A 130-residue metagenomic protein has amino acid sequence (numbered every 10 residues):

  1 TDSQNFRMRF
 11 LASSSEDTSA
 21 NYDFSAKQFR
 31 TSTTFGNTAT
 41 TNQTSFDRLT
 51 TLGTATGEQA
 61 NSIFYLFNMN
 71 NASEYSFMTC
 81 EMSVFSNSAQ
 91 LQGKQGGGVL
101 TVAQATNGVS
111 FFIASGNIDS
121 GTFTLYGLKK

Functional and structural regions predicted by a protein language model:
T1-K130: Surface-exposed molecular-recognition determinants
